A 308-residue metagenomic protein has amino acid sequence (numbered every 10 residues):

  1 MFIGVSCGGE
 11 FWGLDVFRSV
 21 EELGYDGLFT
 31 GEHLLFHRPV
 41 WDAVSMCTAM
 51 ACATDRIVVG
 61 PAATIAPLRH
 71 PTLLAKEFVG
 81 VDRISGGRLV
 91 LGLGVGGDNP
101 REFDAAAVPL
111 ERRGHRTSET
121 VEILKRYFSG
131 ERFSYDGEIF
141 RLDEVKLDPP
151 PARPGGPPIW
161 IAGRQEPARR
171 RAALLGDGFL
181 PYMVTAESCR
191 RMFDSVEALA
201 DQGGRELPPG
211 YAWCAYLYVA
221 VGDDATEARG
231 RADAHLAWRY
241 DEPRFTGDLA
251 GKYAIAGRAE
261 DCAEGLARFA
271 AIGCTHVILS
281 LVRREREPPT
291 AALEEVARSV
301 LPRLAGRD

Functional and structural regions predicted by a protein language model:
M1-A53, V58-V59, P154-P157: N-terminal beta1-alpha1-beta2 module of alpha/beta enzyme domains
M1-G8, L68-S134, Y182-M183, E187-D194 (+1 more regions): Flexible, glycine-rich active-site loops centered on histidine and acidic residues that chelate a metal or position
I3-C7, L28-T30, V59-P61, L89-L93 (+4 more regions): Hydrophobic faces of well-ordered beta-strands that scaffold small-molecule active sites in alpha/beta enzyme cores
G9-V20, E77, G163-R171, A259-R268: Short, acidic/polar
R18-E22, C47-R56, F78, D82-R88 (+3 more regions): Acidic (Asp/Glu)-rich catalytic clusters
G24, M50, V81, L124 (+7 more regions): Conserved, mostly hydrophobic/aromatic
F29-A53, I65, M183-A186, S280-L293: Glycine-rich, proline-tolerant flexible connector loops at the mouths of alpha/beta enzymes
W41-P61, R116-T120, L293-D308: Alpha-helix-loop-beta-strand connector modules within alpha/beta enzyme cores
